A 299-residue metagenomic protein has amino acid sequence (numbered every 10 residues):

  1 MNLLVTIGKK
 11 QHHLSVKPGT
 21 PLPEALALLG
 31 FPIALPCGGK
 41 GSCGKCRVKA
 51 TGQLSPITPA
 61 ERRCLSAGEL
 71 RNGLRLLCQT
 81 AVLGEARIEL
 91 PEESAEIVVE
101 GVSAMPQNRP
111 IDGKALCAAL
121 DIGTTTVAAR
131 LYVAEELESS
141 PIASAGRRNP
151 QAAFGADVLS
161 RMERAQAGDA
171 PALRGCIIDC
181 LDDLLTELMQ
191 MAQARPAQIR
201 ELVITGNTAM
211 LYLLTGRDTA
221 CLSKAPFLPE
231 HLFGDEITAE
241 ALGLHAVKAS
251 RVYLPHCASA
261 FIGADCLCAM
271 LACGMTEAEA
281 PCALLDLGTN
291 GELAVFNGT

Functional and structural regions predicted by a protein language model:
P18-G44, T51-L77: Immediate flanking context of iron-sulfur cluster ligation sites
P56-I122, V127, R200: Fe-S ferredoxin-like electron-transfer domains and their immediately adjacent linker/connector regions across
V98-A115, A249-C282: Conserved phosphate-binding catalytic cores of ATP/NTP-utilizing and phosphoryl-transfer enzymes
P110-G146, Q151, P281-G298: Gly/Thr-rich phosphate-binding beta-strand-loop-beta motif of the actin/hexokinase/Hsp70
R130-Y132, A209-T219, A241-L242, G274 (+1 more regions): Short acidic, glycine/serine/threonine-rich loops at helix termini
P150-M191: N-terminal phosphate-binding loop and adjacent alpha-helix
F154-D157, I199, L213-C268: Glycine-rich phosphate-binding loop and adjoining helix at the ATP-binding site of ATP-dependent phosphoryl-transfer
P196-N207: Short glycine-rich phosphate-binding loop at a beta-alpha junction
